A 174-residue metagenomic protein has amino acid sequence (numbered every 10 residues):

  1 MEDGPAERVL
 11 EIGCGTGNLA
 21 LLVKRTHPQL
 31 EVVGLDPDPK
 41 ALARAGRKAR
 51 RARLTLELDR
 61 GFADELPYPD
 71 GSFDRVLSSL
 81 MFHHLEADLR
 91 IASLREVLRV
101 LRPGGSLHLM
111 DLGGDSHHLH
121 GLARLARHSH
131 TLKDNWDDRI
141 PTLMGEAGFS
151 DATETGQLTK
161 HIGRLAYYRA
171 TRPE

Functional and structural regions predicted by a protein language model:
A6-G15: Conserved class I S-adenosyl-L-methionine
T16-H27: Conserved SAM-binding loop of SAM-dependent methyltransferases across substrates and taxa, primarily the Class I
D38-K40: Conserved SAM/SAH-binding beta-strand->alpha-helix loop
A45: Conserved SAM-binding loop
A52-E65: Conserved SAM-binding strand-loop segment of SAM-dependent methyltransferases
D64-R75: A short acidic, Gly/Pro-enriched loop at the edge of an enzyme's catalytic core that lines a small-molecule cofactor
I91-P103: A short glycine-rich, Lys/Arg-flanked "PGG" loop and its adjoining helix->strand segment in the class I
H108-A166: C-terminal alpha-helical "lid/dimerization" subdomain adjacent to the S-adenosyl-L-methionine
